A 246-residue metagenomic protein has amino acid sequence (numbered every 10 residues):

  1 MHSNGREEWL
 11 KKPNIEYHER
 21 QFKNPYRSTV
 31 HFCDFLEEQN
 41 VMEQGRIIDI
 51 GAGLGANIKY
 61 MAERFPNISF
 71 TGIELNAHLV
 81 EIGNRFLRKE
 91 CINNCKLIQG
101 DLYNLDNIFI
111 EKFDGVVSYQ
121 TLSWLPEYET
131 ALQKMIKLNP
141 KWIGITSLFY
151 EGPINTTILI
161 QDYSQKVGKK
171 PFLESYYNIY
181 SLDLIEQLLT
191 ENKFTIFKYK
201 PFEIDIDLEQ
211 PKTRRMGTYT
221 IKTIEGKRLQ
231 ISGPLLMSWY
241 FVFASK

Functional and structural regions predicted by a protein language model:
M1-V41: Conserved class I S-adenosyl-L-methionine
G53: Conserved glycine-rich SAM-binding loop
A56-D101: Class I SAM-dependent methyltransferase SAM/SAH-binding core
G115-E127: A short SAM/SAH-binding and catalytic strip from SAM-dependent methyltransferases
E129-I143: A short glycine-rich, Lys/Arg-flanked "PGG" loop and its adjoining helix->strand segment in the class I
G144-G168: Conserved class I S-adenosyl-L-methionine
G168-L184: Acceptor-substrate binding/catalytic loop of class I
K198-K246: A C-terminal cap/extension of S-adenosyl-L-methionine-dependent methyltransferases that defines the acceptor-substrate
